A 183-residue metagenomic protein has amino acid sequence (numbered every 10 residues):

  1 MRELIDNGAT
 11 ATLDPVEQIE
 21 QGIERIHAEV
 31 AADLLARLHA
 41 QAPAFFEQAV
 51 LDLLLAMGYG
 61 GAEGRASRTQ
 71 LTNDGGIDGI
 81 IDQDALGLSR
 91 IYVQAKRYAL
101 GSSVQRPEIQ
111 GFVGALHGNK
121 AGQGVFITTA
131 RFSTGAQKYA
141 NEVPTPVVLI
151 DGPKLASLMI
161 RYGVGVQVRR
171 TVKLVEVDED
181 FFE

Functional and structural regions predicted by a protein language model:
M1-E183: Mixed-charge (Asp/Glu-Lys/Arg
